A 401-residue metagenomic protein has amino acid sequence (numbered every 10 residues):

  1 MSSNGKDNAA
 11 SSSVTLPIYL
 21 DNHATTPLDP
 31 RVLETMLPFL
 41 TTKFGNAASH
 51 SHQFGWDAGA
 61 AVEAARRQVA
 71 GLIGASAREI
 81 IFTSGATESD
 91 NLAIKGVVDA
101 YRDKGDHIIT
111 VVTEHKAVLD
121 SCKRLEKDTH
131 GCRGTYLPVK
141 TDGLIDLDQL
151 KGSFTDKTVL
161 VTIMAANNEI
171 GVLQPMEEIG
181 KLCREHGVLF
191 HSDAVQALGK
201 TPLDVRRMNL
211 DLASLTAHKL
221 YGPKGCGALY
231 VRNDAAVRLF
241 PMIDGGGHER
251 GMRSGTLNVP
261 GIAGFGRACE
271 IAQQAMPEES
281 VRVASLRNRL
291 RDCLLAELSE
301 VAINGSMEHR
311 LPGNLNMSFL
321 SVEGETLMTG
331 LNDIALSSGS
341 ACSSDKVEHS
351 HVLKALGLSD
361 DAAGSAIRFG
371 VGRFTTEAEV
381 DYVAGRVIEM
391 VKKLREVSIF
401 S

Functional and structural regions predicted by a protein language model:
M1-S401: Pyridoxal 5′-phosphate
